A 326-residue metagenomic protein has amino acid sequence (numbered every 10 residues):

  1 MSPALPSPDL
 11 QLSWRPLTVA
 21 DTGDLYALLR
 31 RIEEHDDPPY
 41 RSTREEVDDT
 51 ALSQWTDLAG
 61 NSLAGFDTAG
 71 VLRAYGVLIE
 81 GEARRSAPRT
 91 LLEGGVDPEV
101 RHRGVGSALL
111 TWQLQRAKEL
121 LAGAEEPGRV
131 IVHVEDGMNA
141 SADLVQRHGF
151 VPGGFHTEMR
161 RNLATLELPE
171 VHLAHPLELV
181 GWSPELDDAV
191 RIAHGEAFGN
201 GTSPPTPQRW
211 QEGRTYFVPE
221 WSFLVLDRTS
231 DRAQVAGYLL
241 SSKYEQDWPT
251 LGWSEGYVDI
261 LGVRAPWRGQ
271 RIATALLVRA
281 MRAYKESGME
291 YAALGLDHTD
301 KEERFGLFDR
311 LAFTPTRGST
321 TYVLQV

Functional and structural regions predicted by a protein language model:
M1-A51, V171-P204, D231-Q234: Short amphipathic alpha-helix that is part of the acyltransferase structural core
M1-P6, E80-H175, S319-V326: Acyl-donor-binding surface of acyltransferase catalytic domains
D36-T56, G76-R85, T202-L261: A conserved beta-strand-loop-helix scaffold within acyl/acetyltransferase catalytic domains
F66, I79, L91-V105, V258-R268 (+1 more regions): A short, internal acetyl-CoA/4′-phosphopantetheine-binding micro-motif in the GNAT/acyltransferase core
A74, G154-F155, A233-G237, R317: A structural microfeature
G81-L92, R101, A124-E126, E245-V258 (+3 more regions): A conserved beta-turn-beta hairpin within the catalytic core of GNAT-like acetyltransferases that forms part
H102-E119, I260-V263, G269-E286, Y291 (+1 more regions): Conserved acetyl-CoA-binding loop-helix of GNAT-fold acetyltransferases
S141, V145, L307-F308, F313: Conserved active-site tyrosine of GNAT-family acetyltransferases
